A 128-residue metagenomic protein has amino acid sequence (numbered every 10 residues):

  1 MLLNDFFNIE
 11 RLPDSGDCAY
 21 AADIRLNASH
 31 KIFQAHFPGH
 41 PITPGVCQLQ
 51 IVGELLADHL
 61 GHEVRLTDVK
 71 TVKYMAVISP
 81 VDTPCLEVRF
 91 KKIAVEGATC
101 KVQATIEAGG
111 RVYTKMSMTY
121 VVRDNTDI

Functional and structural regions predicted by a protein language model:
M1-P13, I32, V69, S79 (+3 more regions): Terminal leader/tail segments of proteins
L2, S15-A19, H62-T67, R111: A generic structural signal for short, non-catalytic loop/turn and secondary-structure boundary residues
L2-T43: Catalytic strand-loop segment that frames the active site of acyl-thioester-processing enzymes
D5-P13, E54, D58-G61, E107: Intrinsically disordered, low-complexity boundary segments flanking structured domains
I9, S15, A19, K91-I128: HotDog/MaoC-like acyl-thioester-processing domains
P38-P44, K70, P80: Proline-rich low-complexity regions
G53-K91, T99, S117, V121: Hydrophobic beta-strand-centered segment that forms part of the acyl-chain substrate-binding groove
